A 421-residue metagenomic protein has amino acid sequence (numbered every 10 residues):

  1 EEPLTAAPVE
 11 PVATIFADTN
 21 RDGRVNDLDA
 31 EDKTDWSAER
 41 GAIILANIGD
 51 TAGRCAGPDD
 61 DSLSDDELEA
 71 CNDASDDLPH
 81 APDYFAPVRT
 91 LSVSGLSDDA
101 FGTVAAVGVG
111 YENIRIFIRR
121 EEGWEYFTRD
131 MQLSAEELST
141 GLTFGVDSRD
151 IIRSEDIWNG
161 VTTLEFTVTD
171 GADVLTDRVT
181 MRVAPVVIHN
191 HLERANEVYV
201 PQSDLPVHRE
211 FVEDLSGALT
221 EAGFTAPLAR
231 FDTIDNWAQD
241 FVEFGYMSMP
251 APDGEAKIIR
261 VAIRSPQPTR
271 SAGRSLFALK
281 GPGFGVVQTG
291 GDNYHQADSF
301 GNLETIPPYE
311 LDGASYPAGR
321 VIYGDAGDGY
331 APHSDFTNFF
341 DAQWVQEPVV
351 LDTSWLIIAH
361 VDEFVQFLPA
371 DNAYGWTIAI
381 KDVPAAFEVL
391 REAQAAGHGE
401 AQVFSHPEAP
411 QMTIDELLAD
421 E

Functional and structural regions predicted by a protein language model:
E1-E421: Histidine/cysteine-enriched polar flanking segments
